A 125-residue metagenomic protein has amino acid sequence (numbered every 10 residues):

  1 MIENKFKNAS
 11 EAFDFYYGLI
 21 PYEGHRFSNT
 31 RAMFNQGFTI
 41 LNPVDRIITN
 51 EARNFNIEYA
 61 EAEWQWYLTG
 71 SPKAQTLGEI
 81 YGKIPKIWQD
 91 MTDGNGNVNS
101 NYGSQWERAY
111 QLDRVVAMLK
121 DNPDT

Functional and structural regions predicted by a protein language model:
M1-T125: Terminal, non-catalytic protein-protein interaction segments that mediate quaternary/complex assembly
